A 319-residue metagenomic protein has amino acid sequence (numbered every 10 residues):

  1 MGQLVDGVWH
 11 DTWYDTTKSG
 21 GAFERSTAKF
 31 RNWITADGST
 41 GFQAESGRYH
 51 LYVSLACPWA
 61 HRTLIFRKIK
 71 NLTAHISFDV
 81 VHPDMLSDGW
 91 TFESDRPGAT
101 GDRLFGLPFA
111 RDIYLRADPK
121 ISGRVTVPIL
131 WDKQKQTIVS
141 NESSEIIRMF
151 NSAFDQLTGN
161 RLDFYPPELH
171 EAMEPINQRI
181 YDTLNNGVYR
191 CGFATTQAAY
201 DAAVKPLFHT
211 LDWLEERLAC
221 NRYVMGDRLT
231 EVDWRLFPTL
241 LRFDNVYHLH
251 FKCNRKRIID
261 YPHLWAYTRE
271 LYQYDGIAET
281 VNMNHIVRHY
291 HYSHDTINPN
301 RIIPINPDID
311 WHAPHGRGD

Functional and structural regions predicted by a protein language model:
M1-D319: C-terminal alpha-helical interaction module
